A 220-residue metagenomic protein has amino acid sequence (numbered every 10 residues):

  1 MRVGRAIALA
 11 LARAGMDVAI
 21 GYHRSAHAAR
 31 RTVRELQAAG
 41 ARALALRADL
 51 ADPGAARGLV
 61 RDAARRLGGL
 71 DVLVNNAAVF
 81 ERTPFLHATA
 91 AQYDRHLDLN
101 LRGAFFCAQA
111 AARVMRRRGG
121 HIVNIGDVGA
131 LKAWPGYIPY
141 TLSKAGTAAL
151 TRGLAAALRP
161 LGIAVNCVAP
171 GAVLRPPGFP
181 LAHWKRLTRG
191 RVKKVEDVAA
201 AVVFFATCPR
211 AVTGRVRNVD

Functional and structural regions predicted by a protein language model:
M1-A19: Canonical Rossmann dinucleotide-binding motif of NAD(H)/NADP(H)-dependent dehydrogenases/reductases, specifically
P84-F85, Q92-D94, W184: Substrate-binding pocket helix/loop in short-chain dehydrogenase/reductase
A108, S143, T151: Active-site helix of classical SDR
R113, A156-A157: Alpha-helical segment proximal to the catalytic Tyr-Lys
D127: Residue(s) in the substrate-gating loop at a strand-loop-helix junction that position the organic substrate next
R159, A164, V212-G214: Short, small/polar-rich loop/turn modules that mediate ligand/substrate recognition or access, typified
D197-V219: C-terminal substrate-recognition "lid" of short-chain dehydrogenase/reductases
